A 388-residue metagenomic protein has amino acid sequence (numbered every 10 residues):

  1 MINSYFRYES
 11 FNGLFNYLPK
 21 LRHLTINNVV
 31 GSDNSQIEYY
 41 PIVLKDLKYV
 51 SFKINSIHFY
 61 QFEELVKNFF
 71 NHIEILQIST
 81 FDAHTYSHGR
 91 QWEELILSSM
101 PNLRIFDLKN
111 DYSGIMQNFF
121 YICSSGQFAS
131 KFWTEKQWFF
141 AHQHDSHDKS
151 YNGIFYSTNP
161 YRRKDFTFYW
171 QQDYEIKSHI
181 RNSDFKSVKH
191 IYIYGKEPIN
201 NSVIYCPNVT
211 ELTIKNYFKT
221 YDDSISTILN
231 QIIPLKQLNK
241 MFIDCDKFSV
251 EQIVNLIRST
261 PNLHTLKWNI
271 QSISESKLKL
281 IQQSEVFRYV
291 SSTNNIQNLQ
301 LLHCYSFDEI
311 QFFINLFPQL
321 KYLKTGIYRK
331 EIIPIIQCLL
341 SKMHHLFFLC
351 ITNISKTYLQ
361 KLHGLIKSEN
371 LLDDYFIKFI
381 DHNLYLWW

Functional and structural regions predicted by a protein language model:
M1-W388: Eukaryote-biased activation of long, low-complexity terminal tails and linkers
